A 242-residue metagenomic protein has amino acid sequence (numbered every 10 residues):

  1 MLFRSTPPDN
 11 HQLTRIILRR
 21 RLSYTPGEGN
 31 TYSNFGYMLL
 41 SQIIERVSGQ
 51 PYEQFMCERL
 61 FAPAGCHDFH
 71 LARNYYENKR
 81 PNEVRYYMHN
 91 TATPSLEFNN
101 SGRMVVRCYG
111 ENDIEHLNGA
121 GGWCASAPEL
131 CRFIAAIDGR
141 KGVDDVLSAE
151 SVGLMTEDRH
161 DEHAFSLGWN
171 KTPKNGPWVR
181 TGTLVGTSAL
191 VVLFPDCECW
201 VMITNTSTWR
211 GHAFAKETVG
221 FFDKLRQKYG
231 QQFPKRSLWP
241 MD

Functional and structural regions predicted by a protein language model:
M1-P177: Short, surface-exposed loop or secondary-structure junction motifs that flank catalytic or metal-binding residues
A72, S126-E129, A189, L193 (+1 more regions): Residue-level recognition of conserved structural "scaffold" positions that shape functional pockets and channels
N90, D144, S188, V219-K224: Short, low-complexity, polar/charged sequence segments that are solvent-exposed and flexible
D144, L190-L193, R210-K216: A short, polar/proline- and glycine-enriched secondary-structure boundary/capping micro-motif
T156-P195, V201-N205: Short, Gly/Ser/Thr-enriched beta-strand-loop segments that form substrate-interacting elements of hydrolase/peptidase
T208-D242: Short, gly/Ser/Thr-rich active-site loops of penicillin-recognizing serine hydrolases
